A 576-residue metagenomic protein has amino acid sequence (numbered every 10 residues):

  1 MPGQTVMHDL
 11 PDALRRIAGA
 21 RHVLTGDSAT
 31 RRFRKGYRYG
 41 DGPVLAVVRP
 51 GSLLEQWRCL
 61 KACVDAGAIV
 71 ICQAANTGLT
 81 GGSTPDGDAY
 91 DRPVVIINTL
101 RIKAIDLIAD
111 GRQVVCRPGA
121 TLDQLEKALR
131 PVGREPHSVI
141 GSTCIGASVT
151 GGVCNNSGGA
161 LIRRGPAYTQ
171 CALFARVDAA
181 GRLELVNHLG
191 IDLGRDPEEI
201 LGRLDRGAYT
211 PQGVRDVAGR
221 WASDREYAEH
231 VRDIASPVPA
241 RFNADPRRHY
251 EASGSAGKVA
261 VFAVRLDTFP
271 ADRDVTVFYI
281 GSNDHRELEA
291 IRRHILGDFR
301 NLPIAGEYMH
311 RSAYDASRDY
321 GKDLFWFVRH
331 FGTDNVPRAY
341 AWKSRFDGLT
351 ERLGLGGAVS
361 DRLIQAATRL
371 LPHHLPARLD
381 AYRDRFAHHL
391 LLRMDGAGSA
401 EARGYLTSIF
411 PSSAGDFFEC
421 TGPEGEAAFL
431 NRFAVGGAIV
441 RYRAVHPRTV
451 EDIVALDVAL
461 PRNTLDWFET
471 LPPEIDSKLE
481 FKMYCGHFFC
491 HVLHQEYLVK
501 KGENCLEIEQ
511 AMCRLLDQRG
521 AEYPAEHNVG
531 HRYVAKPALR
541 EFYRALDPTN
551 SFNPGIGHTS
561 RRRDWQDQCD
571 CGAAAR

Functional and structural regions predicted by a protein language model:
M1-K61, G78-Q113, G141, L266 (+4 more regions): N-terminal flexible segment immediately upstream of the FAD-binding catalytic core in FAD-dependent oxidoreductases
V23-D27, R49-P50, V70-A74, G81 (+10 more regions): General beta-strand structural signal in soluble alpha/beta enzymes
R38-Y39, P43-L45, Q73-A75, T80-R92 (+2 more regions): Conserved glycine-rich FAD pyrophosphate-binding loop
T77, R112-Q113, A120-L125, S148-V149: Short, structural beta-strand-to-alpha-helix junction motif
D106, D123, R130-E289, R576: FAD-binding subdomain of flavoenzyme oxidoreductases
A147-C154, E307-D323, E426-F433, N528-E541: Short, conserved secondary-structure transition motifs
Y250, A260, R265, T276-N283 (+4 more regions): C-terminal cap/substrate-recognition region of VAO/PCMH-type FAD-linked oxidoreductases
